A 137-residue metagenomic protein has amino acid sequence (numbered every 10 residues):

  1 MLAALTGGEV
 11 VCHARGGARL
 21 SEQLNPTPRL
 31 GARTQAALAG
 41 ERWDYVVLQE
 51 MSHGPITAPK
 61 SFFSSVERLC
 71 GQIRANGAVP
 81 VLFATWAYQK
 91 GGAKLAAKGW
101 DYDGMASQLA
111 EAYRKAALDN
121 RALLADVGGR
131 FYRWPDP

Functional and structural regions predicted by a protein language model:
M1-R15, A36-A39: Serine-esterase "nucleophile elbow" of acetyl-processing enzymes
V10-V11, R15-R29: N-terminal beta-loop-helix "entrance" segment that forms/cooperates in small-molecule cofactor or anionic ligand
A32-P137: Alpha-helical cap/lid subdomain in secreted, periplasmic, or secretory-pathway luminal O-acyl-processing enzymes
